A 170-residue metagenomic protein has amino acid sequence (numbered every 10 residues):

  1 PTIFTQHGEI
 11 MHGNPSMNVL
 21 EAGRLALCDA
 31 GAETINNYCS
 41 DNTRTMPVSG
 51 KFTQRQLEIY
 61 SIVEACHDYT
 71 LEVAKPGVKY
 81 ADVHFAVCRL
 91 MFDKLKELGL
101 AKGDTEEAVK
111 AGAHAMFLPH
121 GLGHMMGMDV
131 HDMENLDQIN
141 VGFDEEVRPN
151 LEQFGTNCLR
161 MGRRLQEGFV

Functional and structural regions predicted by a protein language model:
P1-V170: Active-site neighborhoods and metal-handling regions in enzymes and metal-associated proteins
